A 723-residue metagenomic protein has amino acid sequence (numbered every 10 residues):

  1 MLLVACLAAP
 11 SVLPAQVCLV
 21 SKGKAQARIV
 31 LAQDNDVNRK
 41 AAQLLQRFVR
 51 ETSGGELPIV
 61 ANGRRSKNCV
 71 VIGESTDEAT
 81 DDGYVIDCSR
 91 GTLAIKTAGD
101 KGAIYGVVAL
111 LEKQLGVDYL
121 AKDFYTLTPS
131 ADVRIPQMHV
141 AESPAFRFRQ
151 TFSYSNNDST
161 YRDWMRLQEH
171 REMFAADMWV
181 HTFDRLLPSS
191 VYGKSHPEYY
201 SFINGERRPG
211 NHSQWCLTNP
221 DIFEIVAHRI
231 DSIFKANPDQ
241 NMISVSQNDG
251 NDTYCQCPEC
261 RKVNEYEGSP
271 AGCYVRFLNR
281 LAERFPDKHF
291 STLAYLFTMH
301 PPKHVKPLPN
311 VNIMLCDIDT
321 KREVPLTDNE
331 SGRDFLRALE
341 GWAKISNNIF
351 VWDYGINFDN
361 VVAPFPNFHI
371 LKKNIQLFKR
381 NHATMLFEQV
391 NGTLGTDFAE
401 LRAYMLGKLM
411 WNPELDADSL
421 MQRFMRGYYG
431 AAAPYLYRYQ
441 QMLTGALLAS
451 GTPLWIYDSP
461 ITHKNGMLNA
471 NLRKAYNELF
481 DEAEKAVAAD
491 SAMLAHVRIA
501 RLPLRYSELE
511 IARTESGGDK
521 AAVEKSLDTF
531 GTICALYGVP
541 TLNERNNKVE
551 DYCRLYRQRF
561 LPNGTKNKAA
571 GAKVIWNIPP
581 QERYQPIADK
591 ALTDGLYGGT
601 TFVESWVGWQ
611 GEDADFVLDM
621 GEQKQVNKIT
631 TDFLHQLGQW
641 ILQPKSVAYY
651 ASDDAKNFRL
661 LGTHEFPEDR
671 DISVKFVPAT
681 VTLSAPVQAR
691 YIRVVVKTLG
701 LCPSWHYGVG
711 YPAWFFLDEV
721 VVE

Functional and structural regions predicted by a protein language model:
M1-C18: Bacterial Sec-dependent N-terminal signal peptides
Q26, D36, A41-L44, F48 (+6 more regions): Feature activates predominantly on carbohydrate-active enzymes
P58-T80: Short, well-ordered secondary-structure micro-motifs within conserved domains or adaptor modules
D221-I222, R333-A432, R438: Structured mid-domain segments that build the active-site/substrate or prosthetic-cofactor binding neighborhood
V263-L281, P309-D328, K408-L415: Acidic, His- and aromatic-enriched active-site or binding-groove loops in soluble protein domains that engage sugars
S291, Y295-D319, V362-N367, G395-A403: Substrate-binding cleft/loops of secretory-pathway carbohydrate-active enzymes
L409-K590: Catalytic domains of carbohydrate-active enzymes that cleave complex glycans
G598-G662, V677-E723: Aromatic, loop-rich ligand-recognition surfaces of beta-strand-rich domains
